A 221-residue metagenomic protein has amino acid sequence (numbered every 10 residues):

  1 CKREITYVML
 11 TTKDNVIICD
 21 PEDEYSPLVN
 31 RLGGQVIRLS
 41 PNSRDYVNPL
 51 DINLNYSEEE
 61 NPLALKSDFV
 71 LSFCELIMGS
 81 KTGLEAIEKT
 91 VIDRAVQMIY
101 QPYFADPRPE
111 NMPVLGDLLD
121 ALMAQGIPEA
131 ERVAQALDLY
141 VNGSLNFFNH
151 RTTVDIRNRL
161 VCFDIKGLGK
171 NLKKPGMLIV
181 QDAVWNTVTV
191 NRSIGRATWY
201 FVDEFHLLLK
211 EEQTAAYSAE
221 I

Functional and structural regions predicted by a protein language model:
C1-P41, T214: Glycine-rich phosphate-binding loop of nucleotide-binding enzymes
S26-Q35, P41-S43, N48-I221: P-loop NTPase motor domains
